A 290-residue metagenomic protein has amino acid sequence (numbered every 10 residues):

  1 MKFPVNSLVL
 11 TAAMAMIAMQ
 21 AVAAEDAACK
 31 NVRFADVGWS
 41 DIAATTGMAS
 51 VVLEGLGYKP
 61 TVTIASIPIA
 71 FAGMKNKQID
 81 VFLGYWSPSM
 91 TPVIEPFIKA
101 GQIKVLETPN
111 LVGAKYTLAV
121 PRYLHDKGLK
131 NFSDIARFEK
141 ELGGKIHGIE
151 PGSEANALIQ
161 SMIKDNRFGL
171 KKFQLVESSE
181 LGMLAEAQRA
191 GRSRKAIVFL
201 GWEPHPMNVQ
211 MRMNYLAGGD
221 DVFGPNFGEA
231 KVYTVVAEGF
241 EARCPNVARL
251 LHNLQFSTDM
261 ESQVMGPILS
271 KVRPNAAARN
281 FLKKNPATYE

Functional and structural regions predicted by a protein language model:
A23-R33, L53-E54, R137-G143, T288-E290: Immediate post-signal peptide segment of exported/extracytoplasmic ligand-binding proteins
D26-D41, Y58-T63, G143-H147, L251: Short, well-ordered beta-strand elements
T46, T63-G101, G182-E186, P206-R212: Pocket-flanking alpha-helical
M48-G57, E139-F173, N280-K284: Ligand-binding cleft/hinge of the Venus flytrap
I79-G84, P151-D220: Ligand-binding pocket segment of bilobal, Venus flytrap-like solute-binding proteins
Q102-P151: A conserved helix-loop-strand patch within extracytoplasmic ligand-binding domains of the periplasmic binding
L111, L254-E290: C-terminal functional modules
K115-H125, E229-R243: A bilobed periplasmic-binding-protein/Venus flytrap-type ligand-binding module shared by bacterial periplasmic
